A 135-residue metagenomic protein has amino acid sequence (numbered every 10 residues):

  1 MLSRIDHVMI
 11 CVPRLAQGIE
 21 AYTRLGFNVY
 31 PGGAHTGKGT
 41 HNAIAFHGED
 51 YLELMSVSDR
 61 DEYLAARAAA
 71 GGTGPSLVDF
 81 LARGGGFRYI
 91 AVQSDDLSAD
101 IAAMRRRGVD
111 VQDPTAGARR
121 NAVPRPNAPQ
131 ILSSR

Functional and structural regions predicted by a protein language model:
M1-I44: An N-terminus-focused feature that recognizes amino-terminal "leader" regions
R4-R14, H41-A43, G48, L64-A103: Vicinal oxygen chelate
I10-A16, E20-R24, S56-Y63, Q112-A116: A generic short-segment signal for beta-strand/edge and adjacent turn/coil regions
N28-S76, R125-R135: Conserved short beta-strand elements that form part of the metal-binding/catalytic scaffold of enzyme active sites
G48-E53, A91-R135: Vicinal oxygen chelate
